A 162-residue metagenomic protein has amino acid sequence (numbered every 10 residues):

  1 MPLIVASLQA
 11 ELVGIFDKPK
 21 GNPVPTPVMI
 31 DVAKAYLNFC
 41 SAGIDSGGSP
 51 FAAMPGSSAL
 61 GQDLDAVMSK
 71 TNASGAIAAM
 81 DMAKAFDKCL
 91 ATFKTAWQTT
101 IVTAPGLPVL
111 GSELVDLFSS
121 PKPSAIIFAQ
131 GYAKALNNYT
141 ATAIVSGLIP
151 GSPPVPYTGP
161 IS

Functional and structural regions predicted by a protein language model:
M1-S162: Extracellular "spike/adhesin" assembly and maturation modules and analogous cytosolic coiled-coil scaffolds
